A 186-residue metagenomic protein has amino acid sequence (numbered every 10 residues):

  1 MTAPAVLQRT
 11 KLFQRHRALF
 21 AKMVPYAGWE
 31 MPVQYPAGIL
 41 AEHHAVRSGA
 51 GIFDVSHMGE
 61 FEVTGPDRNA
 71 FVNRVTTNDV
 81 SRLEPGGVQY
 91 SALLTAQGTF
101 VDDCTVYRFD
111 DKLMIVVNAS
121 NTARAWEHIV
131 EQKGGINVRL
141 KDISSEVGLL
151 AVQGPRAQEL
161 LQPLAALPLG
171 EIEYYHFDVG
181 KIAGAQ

Functional and structural regions predicted by a protein language model:
M1-Q186: Basic, glycine/lysine-rich polyanion-binding surfaces/domains
